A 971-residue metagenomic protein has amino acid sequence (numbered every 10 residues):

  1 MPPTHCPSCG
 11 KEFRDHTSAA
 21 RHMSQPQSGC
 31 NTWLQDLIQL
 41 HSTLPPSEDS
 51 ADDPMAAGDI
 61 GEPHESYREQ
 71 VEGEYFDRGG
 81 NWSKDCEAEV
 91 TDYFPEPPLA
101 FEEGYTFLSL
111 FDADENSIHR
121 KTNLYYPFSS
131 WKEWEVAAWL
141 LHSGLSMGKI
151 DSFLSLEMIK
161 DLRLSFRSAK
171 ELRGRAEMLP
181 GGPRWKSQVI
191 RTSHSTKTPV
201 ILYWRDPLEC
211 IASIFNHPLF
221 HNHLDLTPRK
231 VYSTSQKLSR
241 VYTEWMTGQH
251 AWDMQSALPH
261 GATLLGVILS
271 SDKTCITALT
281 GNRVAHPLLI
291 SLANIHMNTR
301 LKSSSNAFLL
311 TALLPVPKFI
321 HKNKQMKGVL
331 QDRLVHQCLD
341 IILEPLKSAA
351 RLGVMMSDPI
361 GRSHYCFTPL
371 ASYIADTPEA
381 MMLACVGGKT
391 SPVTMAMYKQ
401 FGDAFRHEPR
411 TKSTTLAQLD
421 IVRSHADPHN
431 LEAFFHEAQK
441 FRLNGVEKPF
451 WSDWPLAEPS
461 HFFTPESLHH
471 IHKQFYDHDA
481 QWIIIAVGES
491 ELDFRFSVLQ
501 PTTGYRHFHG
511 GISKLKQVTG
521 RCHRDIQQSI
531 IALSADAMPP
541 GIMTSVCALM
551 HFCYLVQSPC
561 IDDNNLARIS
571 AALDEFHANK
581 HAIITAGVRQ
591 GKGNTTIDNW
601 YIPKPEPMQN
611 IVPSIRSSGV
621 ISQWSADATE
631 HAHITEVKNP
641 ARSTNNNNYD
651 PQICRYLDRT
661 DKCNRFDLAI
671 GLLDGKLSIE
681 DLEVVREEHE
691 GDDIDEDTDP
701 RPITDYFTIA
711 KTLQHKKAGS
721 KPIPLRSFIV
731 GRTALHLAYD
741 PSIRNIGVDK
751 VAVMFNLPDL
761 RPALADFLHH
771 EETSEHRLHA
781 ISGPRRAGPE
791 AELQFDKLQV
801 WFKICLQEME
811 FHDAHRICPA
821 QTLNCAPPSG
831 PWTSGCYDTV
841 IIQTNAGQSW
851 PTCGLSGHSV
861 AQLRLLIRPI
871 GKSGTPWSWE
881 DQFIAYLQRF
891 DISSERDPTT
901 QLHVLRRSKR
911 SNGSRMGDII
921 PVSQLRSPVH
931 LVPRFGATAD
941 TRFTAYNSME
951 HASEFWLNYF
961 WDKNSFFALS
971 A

Functional and structural regions predicted by a protein language model:
M1-H41: C-terminal recognition-helix end and immediately following basic linker of small zinc-binding "finger" domains
P3, G388, I884: Residues immediately within or flanking Cys/His clusters that coordinate Zn2+ in small zinc-binding modules
E12, D36, L40-S47, A51 (+6 more regions): Terminal interaction-prone segments of large eukaryotic proteins
Q27, A212, F220, T227-L269 (+4 more regions): Charged (Asp/Glu and Lys/Arg) segments that form or flank catalytic channels of large polymer- and nucleotide-handling
I38-G181: N-terminal regions that are enriched for targeting/export leaders and immediately downstream pro/stem segments
F153, S271-D272, I342, S391 (+4 more regions): Short, conserved catalytic/metal-binding motifs centered on acidic residues
K273-V316, P869: Acidic, metal-ligating active-site segments
T277-T280, N298-L301, K399-D403, K516 (+3 more regions): Short helix/loop capping segments that flank catalytic or ligand/cofactor-binding pockets
